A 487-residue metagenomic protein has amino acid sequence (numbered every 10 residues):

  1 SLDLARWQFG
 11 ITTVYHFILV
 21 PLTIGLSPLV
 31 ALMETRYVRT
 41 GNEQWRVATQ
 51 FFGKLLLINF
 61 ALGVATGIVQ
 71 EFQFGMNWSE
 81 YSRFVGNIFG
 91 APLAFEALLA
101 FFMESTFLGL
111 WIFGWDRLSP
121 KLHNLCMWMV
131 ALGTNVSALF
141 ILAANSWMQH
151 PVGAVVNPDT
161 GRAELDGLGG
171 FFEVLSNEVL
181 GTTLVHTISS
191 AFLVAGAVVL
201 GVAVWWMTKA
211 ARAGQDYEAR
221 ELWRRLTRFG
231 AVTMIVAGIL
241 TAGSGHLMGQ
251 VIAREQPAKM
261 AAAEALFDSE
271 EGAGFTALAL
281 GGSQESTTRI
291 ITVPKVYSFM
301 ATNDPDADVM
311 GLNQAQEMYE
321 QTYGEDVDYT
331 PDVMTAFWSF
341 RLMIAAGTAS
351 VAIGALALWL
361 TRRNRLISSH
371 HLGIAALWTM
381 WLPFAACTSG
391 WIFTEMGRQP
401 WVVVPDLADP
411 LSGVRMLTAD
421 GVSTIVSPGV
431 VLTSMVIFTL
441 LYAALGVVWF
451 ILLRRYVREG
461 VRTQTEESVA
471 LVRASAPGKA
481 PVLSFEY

Functional and structural regions predicted by a protein language model:
S1-Y487: Polytopic transmembrane helical bundles with strong interfacial aromatic enrichment
